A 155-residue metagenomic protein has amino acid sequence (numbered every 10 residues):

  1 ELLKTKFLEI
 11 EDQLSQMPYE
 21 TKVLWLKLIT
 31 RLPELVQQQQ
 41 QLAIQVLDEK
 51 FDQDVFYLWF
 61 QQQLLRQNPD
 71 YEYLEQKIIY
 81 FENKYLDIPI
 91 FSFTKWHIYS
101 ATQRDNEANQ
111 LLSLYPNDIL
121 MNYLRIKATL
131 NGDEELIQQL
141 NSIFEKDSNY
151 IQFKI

Functional and structural regions predicted by a protein language model:
L2-L14, L35-E49, D70-N83, R104-P116 (+1 more regions): Alpha-helical repeat scaffolds
S15-L24, E49-W59, K84-F93, Y115-L124 (+1 more regions): Generic helix N-cap/helix-start motif at coil->alpha-helix transitions
K22-I29, Q40, L64: Flexible coil/linker segments and helix-coil junctions enriched in charged and small residues
V23, I29-P33, M121, I126 (+1 more regions): Disordered, low-complexity tails and leader-like regions
L28, Q62-L64, I98, I126-A128: Residue-level signature for tetratricopeptide repeat
R31, L65-Q67, A101, N131: Register position in tetratricopeptide repeats
